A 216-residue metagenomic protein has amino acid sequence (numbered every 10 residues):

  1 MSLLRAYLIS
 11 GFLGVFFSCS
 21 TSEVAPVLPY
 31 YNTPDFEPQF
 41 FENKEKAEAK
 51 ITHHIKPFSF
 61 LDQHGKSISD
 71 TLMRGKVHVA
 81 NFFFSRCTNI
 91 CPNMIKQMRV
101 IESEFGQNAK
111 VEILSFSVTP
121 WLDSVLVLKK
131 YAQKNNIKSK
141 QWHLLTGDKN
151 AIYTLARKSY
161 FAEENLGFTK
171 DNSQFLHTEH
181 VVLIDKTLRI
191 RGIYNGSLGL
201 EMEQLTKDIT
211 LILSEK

Functional and structural regions predicted by a protein language model:
M1-P57, K216: N-terminal targeting signals for export/organelle localization
I55-K56, H78, T178-H180: Short loop/turn microsegments at loop-to-beta-strand junctions
S59-F60, L183: Hydrophobic beta-strand positions
I68-M98, L114: Short active-site neighborhood of thiol/selenol oxidoreductases, capturing the structured segment around
I95-L155: Structural microenvironment flanking redox-active thiols in thiol-disulfide oxidoreductases
W142, Y153, Y160-N165, L176-V182: Structural micro-motif
G167-K216: Thiol-/selenol-based redox modules, centered on thioredoxin-like and closely related oxidoreductase domains
